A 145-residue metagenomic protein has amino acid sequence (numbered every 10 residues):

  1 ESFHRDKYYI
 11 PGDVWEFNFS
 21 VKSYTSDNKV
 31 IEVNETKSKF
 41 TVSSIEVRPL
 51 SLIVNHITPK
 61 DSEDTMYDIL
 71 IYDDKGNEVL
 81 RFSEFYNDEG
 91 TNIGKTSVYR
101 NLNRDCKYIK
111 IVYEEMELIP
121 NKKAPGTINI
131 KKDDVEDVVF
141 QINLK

Functional and structural regions predicted by a protein language model:
E1-K145: Alpha-helical, hydrophobic structural elements that either
